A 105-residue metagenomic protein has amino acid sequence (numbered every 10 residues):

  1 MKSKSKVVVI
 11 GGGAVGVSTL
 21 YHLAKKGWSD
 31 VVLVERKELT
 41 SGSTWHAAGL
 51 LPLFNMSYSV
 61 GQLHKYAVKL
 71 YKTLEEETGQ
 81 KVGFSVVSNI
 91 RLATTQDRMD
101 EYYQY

Functional and structural regions predicted by a protein language model:
M1-K2, K25, F84: Short, flexible hinge/linker loops that cap or flank conserved catalytic cores
M1-V15, V32: Beta1/beta-strand and adjacent pyrophosphate-binding region of the FAD-binding site in flavoprotein oxidoreductases
I10, E35, A47, V86-S88: A secondary-structure boundary/capping signal
G16, T40, M99: Flexible, glycine-rich phosphate/dinucleotide-binding loops and adjacent beta-alpha linkers at cofactor/substrate
H22, H46, H64: Histidine-centered active-site/metal-ligand motif
A24-W45: Glycine-rich FAD pyrophosphate-binding loop
G49-Y105: Dinucleotide-binding Rossmann-like beta1-alpha1 core, especially the glycine-rich loop that anchors the ADP
